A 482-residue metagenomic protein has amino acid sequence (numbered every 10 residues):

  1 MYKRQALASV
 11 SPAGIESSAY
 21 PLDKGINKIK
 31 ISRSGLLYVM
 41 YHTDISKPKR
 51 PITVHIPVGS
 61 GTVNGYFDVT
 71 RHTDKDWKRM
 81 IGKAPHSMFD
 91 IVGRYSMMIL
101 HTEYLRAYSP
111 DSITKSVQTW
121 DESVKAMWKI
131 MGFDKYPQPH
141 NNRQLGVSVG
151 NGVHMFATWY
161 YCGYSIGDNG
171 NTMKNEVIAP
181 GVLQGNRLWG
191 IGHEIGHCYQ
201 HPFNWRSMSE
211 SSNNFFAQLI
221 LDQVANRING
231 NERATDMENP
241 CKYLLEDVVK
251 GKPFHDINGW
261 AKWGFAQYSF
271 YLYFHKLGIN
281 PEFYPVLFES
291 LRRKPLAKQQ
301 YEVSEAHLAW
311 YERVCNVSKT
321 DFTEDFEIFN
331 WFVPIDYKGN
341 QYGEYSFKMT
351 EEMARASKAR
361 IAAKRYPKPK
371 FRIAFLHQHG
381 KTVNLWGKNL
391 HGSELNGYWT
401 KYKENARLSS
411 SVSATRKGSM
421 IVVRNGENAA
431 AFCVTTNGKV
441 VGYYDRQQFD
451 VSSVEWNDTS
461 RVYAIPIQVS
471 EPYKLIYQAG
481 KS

Functional and structural regions predicted by a protein language model:
M1-Y2, F326: N-terminal low-complexity segments that are often proline-rich with Ser/Thr-Pro
K3-F67, S410-S482: Beta-strand-enriched, solvent-exposed domains that form extended recognition/catalytic surfaces
S32, S87-M97, S209-L219, C315-G339: Short, solvent-exposed linear motifs at loop/edge-of-secondary-structure regions
Y41-T43, H72, N213: Short, motif-level signal for alpha-helix interfacial/capping segments enriched in acidic residues and aromatics/proline
H55-D90, S482: Low-complexity, Pro/Ser/Thr- and charge-rich linker/hinge segments at domain boundaries
W77-R79, S87-Q300, W310: Catalytic cores of extracellular degradative/oxidative enzymes
A306-G442, D458-A464, G480: Beta/coil-rich, acidic/histidine-enriched accessory regions frequently appended to metallopeptidases
